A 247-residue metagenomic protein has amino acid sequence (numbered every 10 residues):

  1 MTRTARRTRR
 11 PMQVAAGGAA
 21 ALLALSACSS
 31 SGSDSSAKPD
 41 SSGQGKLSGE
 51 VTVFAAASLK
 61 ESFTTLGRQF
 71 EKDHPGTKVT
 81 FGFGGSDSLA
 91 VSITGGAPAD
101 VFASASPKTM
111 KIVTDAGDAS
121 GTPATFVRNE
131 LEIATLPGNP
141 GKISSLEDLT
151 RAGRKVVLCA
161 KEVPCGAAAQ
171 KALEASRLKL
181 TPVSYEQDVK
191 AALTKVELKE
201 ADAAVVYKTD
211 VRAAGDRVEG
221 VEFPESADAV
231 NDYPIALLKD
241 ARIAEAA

Functional and structural regions predicted by a protein language model:
T2-R10, G17-K60, T64-R68, K72 (+4 more regions): Exported/periplasmic ABC-transporter solute-binding proteins
H74-V79: A generic structural motif
S86-D118: Pocket-flanking alpha-helical
T94-P98, V127-R128, I235: Extracytoplasmic metal-acquisition and chelation regions
D118-G121, G220-E222: Glycine-rich, phosphate-binding/catalytic loops in enzymes
T122-L131: Short, glycine-/small- and polar/acidic-enriched structural segments that line small-molecule recognition paths
